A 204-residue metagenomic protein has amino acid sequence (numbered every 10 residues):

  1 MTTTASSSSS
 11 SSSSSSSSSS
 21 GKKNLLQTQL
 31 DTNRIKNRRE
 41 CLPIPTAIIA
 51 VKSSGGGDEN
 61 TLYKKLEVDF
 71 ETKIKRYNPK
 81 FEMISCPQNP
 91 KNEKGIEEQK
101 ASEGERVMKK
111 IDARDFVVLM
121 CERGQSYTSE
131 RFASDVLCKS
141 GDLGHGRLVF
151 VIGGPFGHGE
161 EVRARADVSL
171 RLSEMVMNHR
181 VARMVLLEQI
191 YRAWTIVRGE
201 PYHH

Functional and structural regions predicted by a protein language model:
M1-N33: N-terminal chloroplast transit peptides
L26-K75: N-terminal beta1-alpha1 ligand-phosphate binding loop
P43-P45, P79, D115, R165-D167: Short glycine-/polar-rich loops that comprise or flank the Walker A/P-loop and associated switch/sensor motifs
A47-I49, I84, V118, V168-L170: Hydrophobic/aromatic beta-strand patches that form the interior of the parallel beta-sheet core in alpha/beta enzyme
S54, E122-S126, G154-G157: Short glycine-rich anion-binding loops that position phosphate/pyrophosphate groups of nucleotides and phosphorylated
K64-V68, F132-D135, A164-D167, M184-V185: Short, glycine/charged-enriched secondary-structure capping and boundary segments
R76-V149: S-adenosyl-L-methionine/SAH cofactor-binding core of RNA-modifying enzymes
F156, E160-H204: Structured adenosyl-cofactor binding patch, chiefly the S-adenosyl-L-methionine
